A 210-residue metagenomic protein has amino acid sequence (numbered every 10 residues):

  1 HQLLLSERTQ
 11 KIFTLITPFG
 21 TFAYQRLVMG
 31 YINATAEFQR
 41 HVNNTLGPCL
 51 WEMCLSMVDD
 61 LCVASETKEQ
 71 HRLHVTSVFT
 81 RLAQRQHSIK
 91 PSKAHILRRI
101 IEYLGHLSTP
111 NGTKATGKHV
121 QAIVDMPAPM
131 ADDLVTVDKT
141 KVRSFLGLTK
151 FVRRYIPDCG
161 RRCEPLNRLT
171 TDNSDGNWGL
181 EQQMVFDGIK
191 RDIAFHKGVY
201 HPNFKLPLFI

Functional and structural regions predicted by a protein language model:
H1-I210: Retroelement reverse transcriptase polymerase core
